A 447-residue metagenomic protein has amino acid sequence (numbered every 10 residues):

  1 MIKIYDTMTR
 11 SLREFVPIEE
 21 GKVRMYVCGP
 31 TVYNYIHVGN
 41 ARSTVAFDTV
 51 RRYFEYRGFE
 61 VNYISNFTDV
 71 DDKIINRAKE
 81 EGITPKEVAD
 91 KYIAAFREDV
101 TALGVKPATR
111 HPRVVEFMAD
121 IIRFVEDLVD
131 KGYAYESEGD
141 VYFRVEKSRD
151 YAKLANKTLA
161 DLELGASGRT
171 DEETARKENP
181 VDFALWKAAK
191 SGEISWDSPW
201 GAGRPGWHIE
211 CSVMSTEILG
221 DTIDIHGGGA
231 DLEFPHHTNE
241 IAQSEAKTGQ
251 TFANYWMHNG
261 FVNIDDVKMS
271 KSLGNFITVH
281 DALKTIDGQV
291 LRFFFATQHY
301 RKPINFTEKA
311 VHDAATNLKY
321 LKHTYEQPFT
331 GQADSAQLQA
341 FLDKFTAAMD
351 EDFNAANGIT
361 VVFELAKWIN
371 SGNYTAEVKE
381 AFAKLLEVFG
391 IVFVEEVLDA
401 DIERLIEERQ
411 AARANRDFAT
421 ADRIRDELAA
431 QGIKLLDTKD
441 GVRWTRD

Functional and structural regions predicted by a protein language model:
M1-T31, D48, M118-Q327: Alpha-helical recognition segments enriched in aromatics with Gly/Pro capping that present substrate-recognition
T9-E14, I18-K106, W444: N-terminal, positively charged nucleic-acid-binding surface of large information/translation enzymes
E55, T101, V129-D130, M257 (+1 more regions): Alpha-helix C-terminal capping/helix-coil junction sites
F59, Y133, I433: Short phosphate-binding/catalytic loops that engage adenosine nucleotides
F67-D71, I93-F96, K106-I121, G139-S148: Short, glycine/charge-rich beta-strand/loop segments that flank catalytic centers and engage negatively charged groups
P107, S137-E138, D437-G441: Short Gly/Ser/Thr- and Asp/Glu-enriched loop/turn motifs at secondary-structure junctions
K268-D447: Structural preference for alpha-helix termini/caps and helix-kink/transition segments
